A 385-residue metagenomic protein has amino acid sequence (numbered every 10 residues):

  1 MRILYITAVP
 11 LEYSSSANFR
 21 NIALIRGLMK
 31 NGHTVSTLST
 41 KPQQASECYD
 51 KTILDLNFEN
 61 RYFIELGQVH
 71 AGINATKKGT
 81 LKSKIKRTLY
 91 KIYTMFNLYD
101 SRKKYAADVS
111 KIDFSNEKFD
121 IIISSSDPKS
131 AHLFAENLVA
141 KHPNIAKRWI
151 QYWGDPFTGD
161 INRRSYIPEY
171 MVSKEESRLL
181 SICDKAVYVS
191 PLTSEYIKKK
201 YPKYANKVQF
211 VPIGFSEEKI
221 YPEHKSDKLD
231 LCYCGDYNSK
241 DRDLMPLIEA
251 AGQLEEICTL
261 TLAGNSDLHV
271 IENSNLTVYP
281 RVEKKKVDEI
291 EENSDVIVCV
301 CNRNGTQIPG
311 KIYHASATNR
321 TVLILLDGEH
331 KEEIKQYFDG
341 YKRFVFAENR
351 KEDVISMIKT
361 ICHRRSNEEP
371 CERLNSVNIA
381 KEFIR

Functional and structural regions predicted by a protein language model:
M1-G67, A251-L254: N-terminal subdomain of nucleotide-sugar transferases
A23-L24, S130, F157, I167-A186: Membrane-proximal helix-turn-helix segments that form the acceptor-binding/catalytic region of lipid-linked
S39, R148, T158, E176 (+1 more regions): Donor nucleotide-sugar binding/catalytic pocket of nucleotide-sugar-dependent glycosyltransferases
T40-K104: A conserved catalytic-core segment of Leloir-type glycosyltransferases
Y49, H70-I73, G159, R163-R164 (+1 more regions): Acidic anion/phosphate-binding donor-loop and adjacent secondary structure in glycosyltransferase catalytic cores
S216-K219, S226-V270, R281-K284: Conserved catalytic-core segment of nucleotide-activated headgroup transferases in glycan assembly
N238-R242, K285-I290, I297-S316, V322-Q336: Nucleotide-sugar-dependent
V345-R385: A charged, aromatic-enriched C-terminal amphipathic alpha-helix characteristic of glycosyltransferases across folds
